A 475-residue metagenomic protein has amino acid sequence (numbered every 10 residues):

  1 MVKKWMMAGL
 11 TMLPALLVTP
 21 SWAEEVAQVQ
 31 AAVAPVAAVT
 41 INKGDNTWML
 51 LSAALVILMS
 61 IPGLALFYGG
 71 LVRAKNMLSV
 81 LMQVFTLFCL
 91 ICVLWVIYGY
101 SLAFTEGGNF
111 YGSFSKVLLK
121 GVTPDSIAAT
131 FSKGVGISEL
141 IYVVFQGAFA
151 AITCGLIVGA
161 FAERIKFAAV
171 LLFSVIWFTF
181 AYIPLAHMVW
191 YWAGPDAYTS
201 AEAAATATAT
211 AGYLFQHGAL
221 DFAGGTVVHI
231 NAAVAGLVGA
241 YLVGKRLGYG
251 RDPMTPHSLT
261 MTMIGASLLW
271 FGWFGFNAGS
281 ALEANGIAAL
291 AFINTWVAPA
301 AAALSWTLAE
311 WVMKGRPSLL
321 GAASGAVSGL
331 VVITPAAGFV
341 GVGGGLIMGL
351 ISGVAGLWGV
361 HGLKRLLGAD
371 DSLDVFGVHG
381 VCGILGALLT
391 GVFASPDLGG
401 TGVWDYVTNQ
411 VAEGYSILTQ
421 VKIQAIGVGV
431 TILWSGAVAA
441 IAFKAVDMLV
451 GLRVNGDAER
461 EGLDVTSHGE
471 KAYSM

Functional and structural regions predicted by a protein language model:
M1-E25: N-terminal secretory/membrane targeting signals
E24-M475: Glycine- and aromatic-enriched membrane alpha-helices
